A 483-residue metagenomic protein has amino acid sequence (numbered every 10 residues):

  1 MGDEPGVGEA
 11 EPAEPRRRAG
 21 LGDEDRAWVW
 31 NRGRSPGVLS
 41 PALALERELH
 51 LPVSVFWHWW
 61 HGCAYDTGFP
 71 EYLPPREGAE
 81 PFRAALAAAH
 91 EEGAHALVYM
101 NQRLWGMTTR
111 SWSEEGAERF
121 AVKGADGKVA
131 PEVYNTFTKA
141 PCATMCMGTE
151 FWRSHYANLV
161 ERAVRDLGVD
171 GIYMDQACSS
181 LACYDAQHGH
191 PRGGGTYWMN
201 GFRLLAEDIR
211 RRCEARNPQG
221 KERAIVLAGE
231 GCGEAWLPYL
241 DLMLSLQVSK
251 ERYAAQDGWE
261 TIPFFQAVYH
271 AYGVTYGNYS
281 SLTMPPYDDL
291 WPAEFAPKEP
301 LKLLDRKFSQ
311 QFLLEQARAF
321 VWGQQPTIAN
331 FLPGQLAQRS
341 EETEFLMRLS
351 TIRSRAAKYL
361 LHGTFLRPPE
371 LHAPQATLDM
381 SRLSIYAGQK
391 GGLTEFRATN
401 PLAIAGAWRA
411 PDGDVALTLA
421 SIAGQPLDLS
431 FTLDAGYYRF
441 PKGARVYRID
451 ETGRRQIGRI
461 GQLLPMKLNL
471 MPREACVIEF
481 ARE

Functional and structural regions predicted by a protein language model:
M1-F56, A88, H95-A96, G171 (+5 more regions): Carbohydrate-recognition beta-sandwich/jelly-roll modules in extracellular/periplasmic carbohydrate-active proteins
G22-P36, C63-A79, T136-A157, Q187-F202 (+1 more regions): The substrate-binding groove and active-site-proximal loops of carbohydrate-active enzymes, especially glycoside
W30, F56-H58, L97-N101, D175 (+2 more regions): A cross-family glycoside hydrolase active-site/sugar-binding cleft signature
P52-H61, Y156-H188: Active-site groove signature of glycoside hydrolases
E77-A87, H95-L167, S249-H270: Active-site-adjacent "subsite" loops/lids of carbohydrate-active enzymes
W198-D450: Active-site-proximal substrate-binding groove within the catalytic cores of carbohydrate-active enzymes
R445-L463: Solvent-exposed beta-strand/loop surfaces of large extracellular or lumenal domains
R459-E483: C-terminal beta-strand-rich structural cap/linker in extracellular carbohydrate-active enzymes
